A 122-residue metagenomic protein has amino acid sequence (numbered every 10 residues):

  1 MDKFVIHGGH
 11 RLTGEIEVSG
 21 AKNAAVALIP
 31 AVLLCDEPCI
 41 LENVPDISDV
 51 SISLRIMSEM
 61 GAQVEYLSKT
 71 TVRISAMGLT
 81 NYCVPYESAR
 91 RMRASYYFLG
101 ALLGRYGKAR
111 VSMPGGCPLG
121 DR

Functional and structural regions predicted by a protein language model:
M1-R122: Structural preference for solvent-exposed beta-strand-turn elements and adjacent flexible terminal/loop segments within
